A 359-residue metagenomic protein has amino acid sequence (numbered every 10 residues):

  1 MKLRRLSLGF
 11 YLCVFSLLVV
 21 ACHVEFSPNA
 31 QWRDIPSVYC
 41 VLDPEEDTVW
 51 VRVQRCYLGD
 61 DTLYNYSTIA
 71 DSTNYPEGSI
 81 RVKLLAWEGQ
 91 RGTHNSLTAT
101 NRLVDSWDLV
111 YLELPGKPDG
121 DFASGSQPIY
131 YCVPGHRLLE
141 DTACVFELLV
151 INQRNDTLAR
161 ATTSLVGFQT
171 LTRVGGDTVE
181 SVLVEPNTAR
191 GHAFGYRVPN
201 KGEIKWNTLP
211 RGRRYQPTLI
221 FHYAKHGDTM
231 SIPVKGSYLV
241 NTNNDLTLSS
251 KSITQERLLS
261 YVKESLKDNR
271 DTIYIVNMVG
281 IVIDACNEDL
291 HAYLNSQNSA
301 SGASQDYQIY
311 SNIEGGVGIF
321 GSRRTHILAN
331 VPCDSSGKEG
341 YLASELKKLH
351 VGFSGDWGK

Functional and structural regions predicted by a protein language model:
K2-Y11: Bacterial N-terminal signal peptides that target proteins for export
C22-K359: A sequence/structural signal for flexible, mid-protein segments enriched in small/helix-disrupting residues
